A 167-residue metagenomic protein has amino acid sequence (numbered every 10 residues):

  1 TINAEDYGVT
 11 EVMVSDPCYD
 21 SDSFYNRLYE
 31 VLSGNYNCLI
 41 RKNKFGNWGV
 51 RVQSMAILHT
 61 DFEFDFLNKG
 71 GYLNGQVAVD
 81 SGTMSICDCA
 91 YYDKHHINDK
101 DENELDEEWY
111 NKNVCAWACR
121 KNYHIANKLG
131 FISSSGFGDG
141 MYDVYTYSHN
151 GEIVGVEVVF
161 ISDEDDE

Functional and structural regions predicted by a protein language model:
T1-E167: Intrinsically disordered, low-complexity acidic regions enriched in Pro/Ser/Thr
